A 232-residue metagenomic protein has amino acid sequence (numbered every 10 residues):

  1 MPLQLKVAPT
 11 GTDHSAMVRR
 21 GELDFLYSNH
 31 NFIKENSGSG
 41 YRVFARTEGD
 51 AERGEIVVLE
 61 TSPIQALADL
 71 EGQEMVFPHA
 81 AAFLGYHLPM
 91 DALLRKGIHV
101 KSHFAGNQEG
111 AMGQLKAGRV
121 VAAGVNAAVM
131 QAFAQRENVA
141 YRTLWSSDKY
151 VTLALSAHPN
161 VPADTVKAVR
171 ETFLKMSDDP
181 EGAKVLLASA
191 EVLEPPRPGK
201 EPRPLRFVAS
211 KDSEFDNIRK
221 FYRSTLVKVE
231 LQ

Functional and structural regions predicted by a protein language model:
M1, R19, L23, L94 (+5 more regions): Sec-exported extracytoplasmic/periplasmic mature domains
M1-S62: Short, glycine-/small- and polar/acidic-enriched structural segments that line small-molecule recognition paths
M1-V7, L94-A105, V139-Y141, S224-Q232: A local structural motif
T12-L26, S39, A68, E109-G124 (+1 more regions): Short helices/loops that flank or line small-molecule/ion binding pockets
N36, L67, F133: Residues that scaffold the ATP/ADP-binding catalytic core of kinase and kinase-like folds
F44-E48, L67-A68, S146-S147: Short secondary-structure boundary/capping segments
S62-P63, E71-D164, A168-E171: Pocket-lining segment of extracytoplasmic ligand-binding domains
A157, V161-Q232: An extracytoplasmic/periplasmic, membrane-proximal ligand-sensing/linker region
